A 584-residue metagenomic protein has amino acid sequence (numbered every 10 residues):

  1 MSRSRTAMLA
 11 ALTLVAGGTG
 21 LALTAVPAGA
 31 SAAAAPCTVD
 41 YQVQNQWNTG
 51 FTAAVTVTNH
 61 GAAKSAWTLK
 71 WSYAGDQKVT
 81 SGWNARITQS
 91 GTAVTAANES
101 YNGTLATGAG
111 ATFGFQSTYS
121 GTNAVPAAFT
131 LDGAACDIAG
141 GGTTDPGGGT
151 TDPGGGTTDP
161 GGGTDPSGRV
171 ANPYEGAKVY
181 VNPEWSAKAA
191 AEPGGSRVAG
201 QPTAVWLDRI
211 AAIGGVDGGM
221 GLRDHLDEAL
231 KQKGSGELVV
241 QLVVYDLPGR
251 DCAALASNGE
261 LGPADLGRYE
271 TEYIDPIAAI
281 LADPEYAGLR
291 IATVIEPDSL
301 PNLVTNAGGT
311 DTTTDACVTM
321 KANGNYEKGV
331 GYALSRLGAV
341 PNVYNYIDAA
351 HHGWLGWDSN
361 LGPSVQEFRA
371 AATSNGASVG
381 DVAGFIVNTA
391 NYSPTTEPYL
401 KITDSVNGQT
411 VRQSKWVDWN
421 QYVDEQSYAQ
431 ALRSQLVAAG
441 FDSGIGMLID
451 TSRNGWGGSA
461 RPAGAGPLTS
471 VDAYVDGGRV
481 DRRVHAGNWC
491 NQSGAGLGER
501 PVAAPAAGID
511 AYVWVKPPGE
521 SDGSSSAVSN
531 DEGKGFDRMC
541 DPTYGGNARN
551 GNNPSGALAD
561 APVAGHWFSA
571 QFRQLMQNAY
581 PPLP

Functional and structural regions predicted by a protein language model:
M1-A32: Secretory targeting and sorting signals
N45-A54, S65, A111-F113: Short, solvent-exposed loop/turn segments enriched in Ser/Thr/Gly
A63-S90: Short acidic, flexible loop segments centered on an aromatic residue
S72, S100, S167-P284, G498 (+1 more regions): N-terminal carbohydrate-binding/catalytic regions of secreted carbohydrate-active enzymes
T107, T112-T143: Terminal connector regions
A139-S167: Ser/Thr/Gly/Pro-rich low-complexity, disordered linker/stalk segments of secreted and cell-surface proteins
K231-Y346, P363-A370, G376-D381, V406: Substrate-binding cleft of extracellular glycoside hydrolase catalytic domains
D381, F385, T395-P584: Substrate-binding and catalytic surfaces of secreted/luminal carbohydrate-active proteins
